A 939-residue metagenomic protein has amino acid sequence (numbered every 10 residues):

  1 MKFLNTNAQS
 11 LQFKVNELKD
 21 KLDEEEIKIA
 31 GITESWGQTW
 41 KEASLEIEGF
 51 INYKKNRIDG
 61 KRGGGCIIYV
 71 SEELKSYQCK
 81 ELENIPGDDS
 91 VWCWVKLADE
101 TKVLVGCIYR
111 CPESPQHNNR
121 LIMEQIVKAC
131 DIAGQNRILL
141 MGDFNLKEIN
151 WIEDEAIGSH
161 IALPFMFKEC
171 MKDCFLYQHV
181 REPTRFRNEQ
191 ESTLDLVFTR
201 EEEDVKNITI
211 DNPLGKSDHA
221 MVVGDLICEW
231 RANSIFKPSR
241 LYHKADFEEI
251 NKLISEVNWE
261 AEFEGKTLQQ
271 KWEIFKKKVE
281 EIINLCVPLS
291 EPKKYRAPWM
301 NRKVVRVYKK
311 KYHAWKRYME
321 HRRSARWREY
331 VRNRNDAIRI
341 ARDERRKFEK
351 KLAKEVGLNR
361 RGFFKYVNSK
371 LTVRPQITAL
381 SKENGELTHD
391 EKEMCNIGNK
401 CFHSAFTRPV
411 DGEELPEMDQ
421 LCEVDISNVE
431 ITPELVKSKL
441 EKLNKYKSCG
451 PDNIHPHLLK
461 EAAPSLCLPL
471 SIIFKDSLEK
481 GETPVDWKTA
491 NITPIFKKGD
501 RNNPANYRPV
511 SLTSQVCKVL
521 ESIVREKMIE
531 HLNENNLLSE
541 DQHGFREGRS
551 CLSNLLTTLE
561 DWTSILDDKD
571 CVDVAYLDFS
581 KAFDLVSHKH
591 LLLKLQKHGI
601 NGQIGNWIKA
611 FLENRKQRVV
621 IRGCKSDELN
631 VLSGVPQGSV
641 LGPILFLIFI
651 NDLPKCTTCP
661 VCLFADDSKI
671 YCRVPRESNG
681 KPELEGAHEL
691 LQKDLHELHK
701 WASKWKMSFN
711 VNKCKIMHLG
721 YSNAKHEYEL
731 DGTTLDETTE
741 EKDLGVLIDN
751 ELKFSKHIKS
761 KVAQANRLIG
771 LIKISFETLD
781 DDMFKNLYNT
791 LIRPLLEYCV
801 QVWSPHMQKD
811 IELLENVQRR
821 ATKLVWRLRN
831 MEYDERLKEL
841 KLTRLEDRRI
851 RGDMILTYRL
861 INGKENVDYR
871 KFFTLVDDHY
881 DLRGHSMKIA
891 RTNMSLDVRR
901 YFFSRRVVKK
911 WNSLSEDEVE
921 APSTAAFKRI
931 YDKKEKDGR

Functional and structural regions predicted by a protein language model:
M1-Q135, E148, E153-F167, M171-C174 (+2 more regions): Short phosphate/oxyanion-binding micro-motifs
Y53-I68, I152-E155, K168-E201, N258-Q269: Active site of divalent-metal-dependent phosphoester/diester hydrolases
G87, F402, N428-P636, C672: Conserved pre-catalytic core of RNA-dependent polymerases
V103-I108, R137-M141, N145-E155, D225-H389 (+6 more regions): Arg/Lys-enriched, amphipathic patches
A129-L139, V524-Q542, D567, P643-N679: Active-site palm subdomain of RNA-directed nucleic acid polymerases
E182-D204, I208-I210, G623, K693 (+2 more regions): Short, conserved micro-motifs composed of acidic
M221, D225, R231, K252-S255 (+11 more regions): Surface-exposed loop/turn segments and immediately adjacent short secondary-structure elements within folded domains
K276, E291-K293, M300, R339-I340 (+6 more regions): Non-catalytic, peripheral interaction segments enriched in hydrophobic/basic residues
